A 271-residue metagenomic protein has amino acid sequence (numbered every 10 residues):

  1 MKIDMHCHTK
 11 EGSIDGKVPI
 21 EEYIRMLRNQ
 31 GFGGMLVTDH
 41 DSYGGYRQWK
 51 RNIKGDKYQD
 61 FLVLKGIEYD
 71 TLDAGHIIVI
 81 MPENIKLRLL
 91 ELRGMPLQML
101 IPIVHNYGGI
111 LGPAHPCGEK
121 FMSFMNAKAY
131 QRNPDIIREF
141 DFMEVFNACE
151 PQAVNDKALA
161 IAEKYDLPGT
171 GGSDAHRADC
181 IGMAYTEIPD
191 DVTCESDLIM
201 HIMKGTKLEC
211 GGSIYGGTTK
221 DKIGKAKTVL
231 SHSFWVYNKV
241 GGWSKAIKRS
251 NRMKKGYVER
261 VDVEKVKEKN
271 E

Functional and structural regions predicted by a protein language model:
M1-S13, K17-M26, Y46-I53, Y58 (+3 more regions): Charged catalytic cores and adjacent phosphate/nucleic-acid-binding surfaces used for phosphate/nucleic-acid chemistry
K2, D60, Y107-G112, P116-C117: Short beta-strand/loop segments at the ligand-binding rim of alpha/beta enzyme cores
D4, I24-G44, I110-G112: Divalent metal-dependent hydrolysis catalytic cores, especially in the metallo-beta-lactamase
H40, A114-C117, A175: Short, well-ordered beta-to-alpha junction loops that form the rim of enzyme active sites and present histidine/acidic
F61-E68: Glycine-rich, aromatic-flanked loop segments that form ligand/cofactor-binding clefts across common enzyme folds
E91-L97: Caspase-like (clan CD) cysteine peptidase catalytic core
M99-Y107: Short, cationic low-complexity segments
